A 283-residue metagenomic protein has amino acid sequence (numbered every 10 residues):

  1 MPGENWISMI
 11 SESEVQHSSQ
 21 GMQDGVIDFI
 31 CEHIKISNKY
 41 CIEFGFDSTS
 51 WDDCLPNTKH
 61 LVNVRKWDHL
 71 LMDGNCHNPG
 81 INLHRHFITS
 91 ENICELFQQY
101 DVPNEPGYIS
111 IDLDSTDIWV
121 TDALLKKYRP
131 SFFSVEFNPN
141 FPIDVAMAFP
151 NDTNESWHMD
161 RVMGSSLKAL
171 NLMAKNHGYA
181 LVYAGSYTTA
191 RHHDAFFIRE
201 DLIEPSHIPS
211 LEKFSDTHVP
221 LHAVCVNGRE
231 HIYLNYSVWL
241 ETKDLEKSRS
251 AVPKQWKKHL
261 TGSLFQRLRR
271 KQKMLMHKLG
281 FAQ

Functional and structural regions predicted by a protein language model:
M1-H33, L61, Q255-R267, K271 (+1 more regions): Rossmann-like AdoMet
P2-E4, E95, N154-D160: A broad, low-specificity signal for short, low-complexity segments enriched in glycine/proline and polar/charged
S8-I111, S115, P139-P142: SAM cofactor-binding core of SAM-dependent methyltransferases, primarily the Rossmann-like beta-alpha-beta module
Q16, E105-I109, T116-G280: Conserved acidic-Pro-Pro-aromatic motif
